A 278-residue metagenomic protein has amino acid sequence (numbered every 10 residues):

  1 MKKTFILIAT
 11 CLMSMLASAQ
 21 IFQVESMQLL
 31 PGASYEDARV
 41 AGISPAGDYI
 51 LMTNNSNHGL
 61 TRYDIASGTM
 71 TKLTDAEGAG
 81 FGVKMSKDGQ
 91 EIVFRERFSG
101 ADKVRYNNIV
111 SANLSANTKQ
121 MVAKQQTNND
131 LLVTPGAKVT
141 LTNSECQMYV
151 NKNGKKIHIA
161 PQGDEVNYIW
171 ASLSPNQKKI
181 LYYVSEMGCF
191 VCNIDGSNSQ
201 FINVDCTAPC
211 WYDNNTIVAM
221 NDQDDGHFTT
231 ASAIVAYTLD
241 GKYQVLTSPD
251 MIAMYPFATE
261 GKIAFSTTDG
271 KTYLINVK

Functional and structural regions predicted by a protein language model:
M1-F22: Bacterial Sec-dependent N-terminal signal peptides
Q20-K278: Sequence signature of WD/YWTD-type beta-propeller architectures
